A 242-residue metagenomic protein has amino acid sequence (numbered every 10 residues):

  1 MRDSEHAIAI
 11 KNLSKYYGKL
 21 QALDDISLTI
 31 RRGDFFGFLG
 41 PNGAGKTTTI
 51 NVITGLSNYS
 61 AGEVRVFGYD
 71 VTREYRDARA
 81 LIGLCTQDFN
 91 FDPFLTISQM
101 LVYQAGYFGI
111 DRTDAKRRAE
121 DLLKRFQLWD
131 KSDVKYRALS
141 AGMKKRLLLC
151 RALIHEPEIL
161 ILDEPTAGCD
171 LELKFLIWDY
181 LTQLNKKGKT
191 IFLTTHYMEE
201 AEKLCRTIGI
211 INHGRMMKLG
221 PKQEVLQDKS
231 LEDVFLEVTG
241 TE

Functional and structural regions predicted by a protein language model:
V102, G106, T113-K131: Conserved ABC ATPase "signature" region
K135-G142: Conserved ABC ATPase signature
E156: Conserved catalytic motifs of ABC-family nucleotide-binding domains
L160-D163: Catalytic Walker B motif of ABC-type/P-loop ATPase nucleotide-binding domains
L219-G220: ABC ATPase "signature
